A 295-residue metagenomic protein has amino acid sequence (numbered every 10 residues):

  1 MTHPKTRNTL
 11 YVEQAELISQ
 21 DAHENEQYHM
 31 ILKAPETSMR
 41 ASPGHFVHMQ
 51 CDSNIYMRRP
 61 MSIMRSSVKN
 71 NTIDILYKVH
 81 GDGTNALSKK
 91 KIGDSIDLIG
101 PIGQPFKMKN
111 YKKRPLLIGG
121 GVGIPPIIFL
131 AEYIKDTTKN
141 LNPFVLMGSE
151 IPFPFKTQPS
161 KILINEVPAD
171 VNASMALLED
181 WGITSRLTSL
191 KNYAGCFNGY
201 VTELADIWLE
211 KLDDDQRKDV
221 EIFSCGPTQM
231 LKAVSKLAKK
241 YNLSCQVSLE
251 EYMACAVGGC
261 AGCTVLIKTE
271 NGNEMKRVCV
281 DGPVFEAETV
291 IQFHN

Functional and structural regions predicted by a protein language model:
T2-I92: Ferredoxin-reductase
Q27, A41-P43, K109-Y111, V257-G259 (+1 more regions): Short glycine/proline-enriched turns and hinge-like loops at secondary-structure junctions
N85-V247: FNR/FR-type flavoprotein reductase catalytic core
P126, T228-M230, E250-V284: Local cysteine-cluster metal-coordination motifs and their immediate loop/turn environment, predominantly Fe-S cluster
G282-N295: A charged, well-structured terminal subsegment
